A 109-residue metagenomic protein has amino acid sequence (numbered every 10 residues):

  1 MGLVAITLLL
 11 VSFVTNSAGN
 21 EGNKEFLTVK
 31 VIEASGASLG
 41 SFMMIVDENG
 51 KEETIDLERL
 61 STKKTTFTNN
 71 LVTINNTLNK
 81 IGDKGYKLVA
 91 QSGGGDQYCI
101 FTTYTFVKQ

Functional and structural regions predicted by a protein language model:
M1-G2, G85: Solvent-exposed, well-ordered amphipathic alpha-helical segments that flank/support binding or catalytic loops
G2-S12: Bacterial N-terminal signal peptides
L10-Q109: Terminus-proximal functional modules
